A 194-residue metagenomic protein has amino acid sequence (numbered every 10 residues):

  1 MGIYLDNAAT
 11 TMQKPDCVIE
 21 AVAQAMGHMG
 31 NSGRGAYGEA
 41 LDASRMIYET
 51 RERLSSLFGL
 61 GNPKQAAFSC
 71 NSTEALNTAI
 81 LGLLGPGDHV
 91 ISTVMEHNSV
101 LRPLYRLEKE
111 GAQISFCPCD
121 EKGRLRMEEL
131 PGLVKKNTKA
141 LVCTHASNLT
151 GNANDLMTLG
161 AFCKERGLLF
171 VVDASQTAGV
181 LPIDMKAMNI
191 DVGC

Functional and structural regions predicted by a protein language model:
M1-C194: Pyridoxal 5′-phosphate
